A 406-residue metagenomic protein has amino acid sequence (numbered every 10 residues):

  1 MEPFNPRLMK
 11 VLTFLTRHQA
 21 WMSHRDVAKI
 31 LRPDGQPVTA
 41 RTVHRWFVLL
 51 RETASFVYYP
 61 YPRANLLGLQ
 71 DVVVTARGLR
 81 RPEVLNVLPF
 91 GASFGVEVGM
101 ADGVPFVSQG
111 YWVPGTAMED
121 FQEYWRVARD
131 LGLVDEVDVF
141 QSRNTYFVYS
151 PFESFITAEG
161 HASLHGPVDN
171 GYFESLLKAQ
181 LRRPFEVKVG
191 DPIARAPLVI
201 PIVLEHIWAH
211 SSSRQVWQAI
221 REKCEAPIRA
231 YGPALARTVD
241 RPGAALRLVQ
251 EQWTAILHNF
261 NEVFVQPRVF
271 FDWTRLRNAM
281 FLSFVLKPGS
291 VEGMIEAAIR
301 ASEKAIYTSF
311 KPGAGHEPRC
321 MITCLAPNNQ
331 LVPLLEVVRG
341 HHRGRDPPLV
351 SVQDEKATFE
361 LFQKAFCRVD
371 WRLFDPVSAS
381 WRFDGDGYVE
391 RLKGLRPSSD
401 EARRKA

Functional and structural regions predicted by a protein language model:
M1-A406: A compositional/biophysical signature of low hydrophobicity enriched in polar/charged and small residues
